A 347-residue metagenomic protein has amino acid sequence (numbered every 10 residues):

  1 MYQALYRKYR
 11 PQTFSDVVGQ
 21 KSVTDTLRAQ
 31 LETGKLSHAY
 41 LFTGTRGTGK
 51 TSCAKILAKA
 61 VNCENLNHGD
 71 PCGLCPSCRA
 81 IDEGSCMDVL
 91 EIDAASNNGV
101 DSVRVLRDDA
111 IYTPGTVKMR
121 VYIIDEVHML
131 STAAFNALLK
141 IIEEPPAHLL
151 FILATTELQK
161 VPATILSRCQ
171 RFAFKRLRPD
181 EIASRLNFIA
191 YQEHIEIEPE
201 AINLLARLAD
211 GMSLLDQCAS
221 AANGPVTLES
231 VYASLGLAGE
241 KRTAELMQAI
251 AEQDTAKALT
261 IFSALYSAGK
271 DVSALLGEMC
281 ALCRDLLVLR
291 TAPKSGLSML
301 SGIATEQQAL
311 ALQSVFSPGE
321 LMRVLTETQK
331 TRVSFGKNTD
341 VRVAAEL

Functional and structural regions predicted by a protein language model:
M1-R171, L177-E181, N187-I189: P-loop/Walker A NTP-binding region and its immediately flanking N-terminal helices in P-loop NTPase folds
V23, E83-M87, V105, K118 (+1 more regions): Extended, largely alpha-helical regulatory/partner-binding modules appended to the mid-to-C-terminal parts
